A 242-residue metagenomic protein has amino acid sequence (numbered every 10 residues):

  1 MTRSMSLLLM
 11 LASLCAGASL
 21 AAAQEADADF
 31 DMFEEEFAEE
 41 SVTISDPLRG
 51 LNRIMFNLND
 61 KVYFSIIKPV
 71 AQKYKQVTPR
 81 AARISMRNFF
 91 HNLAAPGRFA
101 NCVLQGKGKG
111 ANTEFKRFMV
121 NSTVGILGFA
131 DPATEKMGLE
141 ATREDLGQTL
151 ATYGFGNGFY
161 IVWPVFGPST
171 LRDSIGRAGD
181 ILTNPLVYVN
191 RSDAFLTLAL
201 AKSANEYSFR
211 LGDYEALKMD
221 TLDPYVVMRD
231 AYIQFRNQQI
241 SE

Functional and structural regions predicted by a protein language model:
M1-S4: Positively charged n-region of N-terminal signal peptides that target proteins for export
S6-G17: Bacterial N-terminal signal peptides
L20-G108, K136, V187, L196-E242: N-terminal targeting leaders of membrane proteins
K61, F129, G167-T170, Q234: Solvent-exposed loop/turn segments at secondary-structure junctions within structured extracellular/periplasmic domains
N88-P168: Mid-length scaffold segments of soluble, non-membrane domains
P132-M137, R172-G176, V189: Short conserved catalytic/interaction loops centered on acidic-Pro-aromatic/His motifs
W163-G176, I181-N184: Alpha-helical transmembrane segments of helical membrane proteins, especially in multi-pass transport, channel
S192-D193: C-terminal transmembrane beta-barrel domains of outer membrane proteins
